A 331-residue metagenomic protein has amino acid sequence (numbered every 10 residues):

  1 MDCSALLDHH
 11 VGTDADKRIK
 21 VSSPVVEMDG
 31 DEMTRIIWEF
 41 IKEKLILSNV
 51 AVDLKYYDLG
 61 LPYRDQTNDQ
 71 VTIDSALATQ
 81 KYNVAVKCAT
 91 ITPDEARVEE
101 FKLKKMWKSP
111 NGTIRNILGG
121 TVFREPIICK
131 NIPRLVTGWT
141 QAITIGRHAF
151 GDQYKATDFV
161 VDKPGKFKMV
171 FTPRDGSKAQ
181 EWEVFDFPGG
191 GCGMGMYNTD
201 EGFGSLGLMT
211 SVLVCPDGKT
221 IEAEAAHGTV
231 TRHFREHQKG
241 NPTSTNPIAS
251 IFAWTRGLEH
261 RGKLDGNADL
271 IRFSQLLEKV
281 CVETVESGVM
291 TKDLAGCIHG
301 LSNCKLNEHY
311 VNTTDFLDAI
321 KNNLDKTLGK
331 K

Functional and structural regions predicted by a protein language model:
C3-S205, M209-V212, P216, T220-K331: Metallocofactor- and cofactor-centric catalytic cores in central/energy metabolism, strongly enriched
